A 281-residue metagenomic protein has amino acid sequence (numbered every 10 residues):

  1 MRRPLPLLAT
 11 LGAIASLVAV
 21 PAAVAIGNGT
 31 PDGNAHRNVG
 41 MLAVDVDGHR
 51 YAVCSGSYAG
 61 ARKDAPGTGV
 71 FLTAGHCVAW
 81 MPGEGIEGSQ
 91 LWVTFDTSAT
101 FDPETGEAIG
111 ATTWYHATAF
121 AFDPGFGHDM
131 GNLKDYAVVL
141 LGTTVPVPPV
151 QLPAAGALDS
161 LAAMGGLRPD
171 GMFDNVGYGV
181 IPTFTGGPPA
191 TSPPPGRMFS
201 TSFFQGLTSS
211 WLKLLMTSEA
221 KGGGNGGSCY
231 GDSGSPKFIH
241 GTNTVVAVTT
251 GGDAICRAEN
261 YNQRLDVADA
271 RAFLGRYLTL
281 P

Functional and structural regions predicted by a protein language model:
M1-P4: Positively charged n-region of N-terminal signal peptides that target proteins for export
L8-A19: Bacterial N-terminal signal peptides
V20-A25: Sec/Tat signal peptide C-region and signal peptidase I cleavage site
I26-R37, V46-G48, V53, A59-G60 (+2 more regions): Conserved catalytic-core segment of clan PA serine endopeptidases
D32-N38, Y58-A79, G85-F101, P193-G206 (+1 more regions): C-terminal subregion of chymotrypsin/trypsin-like serine protease catalytic domains
G33-L42, G171-F173, L212: Short, hydrophobic/aromatic-rich segments at coil-to-beta transitions
V46, D64, C77-A79, T143-V147 (+2 more regions): Solvent-exposed loop/turn segments at secondary-structure junctions within structured extracellular/periplasmic domains
N132-N225, N260, V267-A272: Chymotrypsin/trypsin-fold serine protease catalytic domain
